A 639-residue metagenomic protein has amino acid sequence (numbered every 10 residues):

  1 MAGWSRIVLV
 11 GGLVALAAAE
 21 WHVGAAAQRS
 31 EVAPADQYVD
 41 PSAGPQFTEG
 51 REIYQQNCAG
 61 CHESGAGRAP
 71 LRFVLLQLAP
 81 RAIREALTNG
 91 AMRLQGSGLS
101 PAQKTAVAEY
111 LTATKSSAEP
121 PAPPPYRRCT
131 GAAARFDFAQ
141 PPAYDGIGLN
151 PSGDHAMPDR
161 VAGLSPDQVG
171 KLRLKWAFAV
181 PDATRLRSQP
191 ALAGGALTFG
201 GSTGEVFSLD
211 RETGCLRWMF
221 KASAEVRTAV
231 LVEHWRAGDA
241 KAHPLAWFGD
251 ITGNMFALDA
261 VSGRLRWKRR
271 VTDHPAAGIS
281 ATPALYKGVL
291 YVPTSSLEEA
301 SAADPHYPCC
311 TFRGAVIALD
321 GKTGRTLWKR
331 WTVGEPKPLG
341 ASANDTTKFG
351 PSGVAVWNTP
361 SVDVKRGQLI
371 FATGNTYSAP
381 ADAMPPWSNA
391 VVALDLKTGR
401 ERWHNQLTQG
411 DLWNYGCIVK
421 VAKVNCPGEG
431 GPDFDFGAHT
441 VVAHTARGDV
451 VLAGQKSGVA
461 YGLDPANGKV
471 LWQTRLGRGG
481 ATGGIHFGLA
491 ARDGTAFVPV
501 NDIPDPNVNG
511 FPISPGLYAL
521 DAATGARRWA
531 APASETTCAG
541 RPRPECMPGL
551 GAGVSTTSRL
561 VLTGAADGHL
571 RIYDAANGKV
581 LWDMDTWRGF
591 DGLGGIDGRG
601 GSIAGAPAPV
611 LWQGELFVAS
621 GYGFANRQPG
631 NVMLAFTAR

Functional and structural regions predicted by a protein language model:
Q28, D40, A69-S117, Q368: Extracytoplasmic electron-transfer domains, predominantly the class I c-type cytochrome c fold
Q28-I53, P124-P125, T130-A133: Electrostatic cytochrome c docking/interface patches
G50-G65, I83, V107: The canonical Cys-X-X-Cys-His
P124-L174, K337: Blade/loop signatures of beta-propeller domains
P141-L149, A183-E205, A224-M255, G278-P308 (+10 more regions): Repeat-blade elements of multi-bladed beta-propeller folds
R173-K175, C215-W218, R264-K268, L327-W328 (+4 more regions): A structural motif specific to WD40 beta-propellers
A179-V180, R270-D273, K329-G350, R402-G431 (+3 more regions): Surface-exposed loop and turn segments in beta-propeller and other repeat-based domains that flank or scaffold
L258, F312-R325, P386-R400, I513-G525 (+1 more regions): Beta-propeller blade signature
